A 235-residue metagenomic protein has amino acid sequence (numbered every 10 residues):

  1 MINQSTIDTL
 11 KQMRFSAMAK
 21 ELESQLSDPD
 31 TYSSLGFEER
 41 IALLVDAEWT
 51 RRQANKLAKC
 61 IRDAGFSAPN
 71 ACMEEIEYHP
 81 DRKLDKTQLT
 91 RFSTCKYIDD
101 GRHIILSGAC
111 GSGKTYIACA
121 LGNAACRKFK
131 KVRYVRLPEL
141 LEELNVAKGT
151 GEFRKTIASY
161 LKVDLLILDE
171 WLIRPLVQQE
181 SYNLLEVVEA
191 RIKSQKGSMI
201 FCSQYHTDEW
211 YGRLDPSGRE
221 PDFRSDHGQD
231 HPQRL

Functional and structural regions predicted by a protein language model:
M1-K20: Charged, compositionally biased N-terminal leader segments and the immediate start of the first structured element
F15-P69: Interdomain "pre-motor" coupling segment immediately N-terminal to P-loop NTPase/helicase cores
L22, E139-A147, G151-A158, W171-L235: Replace "adjacent to P-loop NTPase cores in ATP/GTP-dependent enzymes" with "adjacent to NTP-binding cores
A71-S93: N-terminal pre-Walker A segment at the start of P-loop NTPase domains
S93-G101: Phosphate-binding P-loop
G101-I117: Walker A/P-loop nucleotide-binding motif
G122-V135: Post-Walker A helix-loop "phosphate-sensing" segment adjacent to the P-loop in P-loop NTPases
